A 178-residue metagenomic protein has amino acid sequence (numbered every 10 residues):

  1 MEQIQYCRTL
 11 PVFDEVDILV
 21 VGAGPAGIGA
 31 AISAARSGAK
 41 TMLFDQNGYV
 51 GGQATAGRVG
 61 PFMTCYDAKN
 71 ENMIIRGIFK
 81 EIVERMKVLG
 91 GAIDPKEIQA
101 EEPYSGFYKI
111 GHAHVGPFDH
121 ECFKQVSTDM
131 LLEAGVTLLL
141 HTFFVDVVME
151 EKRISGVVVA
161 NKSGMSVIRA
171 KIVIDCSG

Functional and structural regions predicted by a protein language model:
M1-I18, S37: Extreme N-terminal leader/targeting segments of oxidoreductases
C7, A39-K40, Q46-R153: Conserved N-terminal/central alpha/beta ligand/cofactor-binding core
D14-V16, S163-I172: Core beta-strand elements of the Rossmann-like FAD/NAD(P) dinucleotide-binding domain in flavoenzyme oxidoreductases
I18-M42: N-terminal Rossmann-like FAD-binding beta1-loop-alpha1 element of flavoenzymes
L19, M42-D45, L140, V158 (+1 more regions): Structural recognition of the beta-strand scaffold that forms the well-ordered cores of secreted hydrolase catalytic
V21, I168-G178: Short hydrophobic core segments
V148-V167: Conserved beta-strand-loop-beta-strand element in the redox core of flavoprotein oxidoreductases
